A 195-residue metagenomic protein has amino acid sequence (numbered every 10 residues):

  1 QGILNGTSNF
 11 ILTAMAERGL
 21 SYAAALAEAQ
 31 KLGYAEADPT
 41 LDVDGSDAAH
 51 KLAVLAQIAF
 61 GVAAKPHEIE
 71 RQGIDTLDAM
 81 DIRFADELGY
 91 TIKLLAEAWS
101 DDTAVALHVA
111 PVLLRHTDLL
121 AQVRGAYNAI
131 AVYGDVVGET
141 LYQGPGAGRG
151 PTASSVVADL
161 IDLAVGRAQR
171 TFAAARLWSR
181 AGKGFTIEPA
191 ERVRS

Functional and structural regions predicted by a protein language model:
Q1-S8: NAD(P)-dependent dehydrogenases' Rossmann-like dinucleotide-binding region
S8-L20, H50-A64, D159: Oxidoreductase and adenylate-handling cofactor-binding alpha/beta cores
A25-Q122, Y127-A129: Substrate-binding/catalytic subdomain of NAD(P)-dependent oxidoreductase enzymes
A48, T152-S155: Catalytic-loop motifs flanking and including active-site residues across diverse enzymes
V123-A126, G134-V136, E188-V193: A structural signal for short secondary-structure junctions
V132-E139, V157: An anion-binding loop in the catalytic cleft
G138-G150: Glycine-rich phosphate/pyrophosphate-binding beta-alpha loops
S155, L160-S195: A conserved regulatory-domain signal marking ACT and ACT-like small-molecule sensing domains and adjacent regulatory
